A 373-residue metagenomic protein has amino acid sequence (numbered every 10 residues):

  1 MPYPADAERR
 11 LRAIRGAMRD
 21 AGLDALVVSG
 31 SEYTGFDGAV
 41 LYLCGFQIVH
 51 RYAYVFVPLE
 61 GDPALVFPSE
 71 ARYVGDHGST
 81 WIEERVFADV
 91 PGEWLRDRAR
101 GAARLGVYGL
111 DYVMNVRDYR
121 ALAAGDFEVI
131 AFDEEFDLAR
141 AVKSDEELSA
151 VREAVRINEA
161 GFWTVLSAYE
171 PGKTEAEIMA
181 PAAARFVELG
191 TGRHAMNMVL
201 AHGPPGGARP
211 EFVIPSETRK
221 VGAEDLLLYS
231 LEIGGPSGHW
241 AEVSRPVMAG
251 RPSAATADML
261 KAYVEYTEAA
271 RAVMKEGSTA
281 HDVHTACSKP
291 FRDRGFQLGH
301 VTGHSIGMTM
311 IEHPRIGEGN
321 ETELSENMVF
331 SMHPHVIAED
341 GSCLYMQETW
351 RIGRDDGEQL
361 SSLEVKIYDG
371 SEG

Functional and structural regions predicted by a protein language model:
M1-G373: Active-site neighborhoods and metal-handling regions in enzymes and metal-associated proteins
